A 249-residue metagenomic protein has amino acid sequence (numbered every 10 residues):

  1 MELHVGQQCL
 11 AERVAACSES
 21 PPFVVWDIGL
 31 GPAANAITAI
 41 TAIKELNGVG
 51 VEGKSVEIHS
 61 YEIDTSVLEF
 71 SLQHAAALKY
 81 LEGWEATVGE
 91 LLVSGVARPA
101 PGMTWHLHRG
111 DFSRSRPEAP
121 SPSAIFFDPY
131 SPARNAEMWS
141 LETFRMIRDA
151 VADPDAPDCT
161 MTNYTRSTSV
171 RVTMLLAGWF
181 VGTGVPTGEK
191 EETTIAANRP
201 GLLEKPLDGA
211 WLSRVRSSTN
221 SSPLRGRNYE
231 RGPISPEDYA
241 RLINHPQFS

Functional and structural regions predicted by a protein language model:
M1-E12: N-terminal charged/capping segments associated with class I S-adenosyl-L-methionine
L10-S123, L141, A177, T187-G188 (+1 more regions): The AdoMet/dcAdoMet-binding core of the Class I SAM-like
P99-P101, T194-S249: SAM/dcSAM-binding transferase cores
A124-F126, P154-T165: Conserved beta-strand signature within the Rossmann-like core of class I S-adenosyl-L-methionine
D128-Y130: Cell-envelope and extracellular/periplasmic
E137-D158: A short glycine-rich, Lys/Arg-flanked "PGG" loop and its adjoining helix->strand segment in the class I
R171-A197: Conserved Class I S-adenosyl-L-methionine
